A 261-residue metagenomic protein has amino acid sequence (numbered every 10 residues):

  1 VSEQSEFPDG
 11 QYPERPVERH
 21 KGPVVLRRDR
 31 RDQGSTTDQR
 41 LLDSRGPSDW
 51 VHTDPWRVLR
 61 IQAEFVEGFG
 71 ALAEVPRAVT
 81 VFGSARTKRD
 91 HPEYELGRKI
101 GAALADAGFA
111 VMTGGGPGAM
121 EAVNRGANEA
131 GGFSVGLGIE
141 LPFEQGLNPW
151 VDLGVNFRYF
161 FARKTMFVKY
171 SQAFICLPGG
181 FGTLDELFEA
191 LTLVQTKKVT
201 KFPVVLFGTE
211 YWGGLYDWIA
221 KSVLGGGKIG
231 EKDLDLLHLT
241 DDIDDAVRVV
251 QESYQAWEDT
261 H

Functional and structural regions predicted by a protein language model:
S2-L137: Glycine-rich beta-alpha loop segments
V51, P55-V58, P203, G208-Y211: Catalytic-core regions of core metabolic enzymes, especially those transforming organic acids/acyl-group intermediates
L72-E74, A103-A105, A127-N128, Q145-P149 (+3 more regions): Solvent-exposed alpha-helices and their adjacent loops that cap or buttress functional pockets in soluble metabolic
R77-T80, F109-A110, G132-G136, D152-G154 (+3 more regions): Structural motif
G118-C176: Acidic/glycine-enriched connector segments
L141-G146, T183, Y211-G214: Short gly/pro/ser/thr-enriched loop/turn and capping motifs at secondary-structure boundaries
R158-E210, Y254-E258: Active-site/ligand-binding-proximal alpha/beta "capping" segment
L206-H261: C-terminal functional extensions of proteins
